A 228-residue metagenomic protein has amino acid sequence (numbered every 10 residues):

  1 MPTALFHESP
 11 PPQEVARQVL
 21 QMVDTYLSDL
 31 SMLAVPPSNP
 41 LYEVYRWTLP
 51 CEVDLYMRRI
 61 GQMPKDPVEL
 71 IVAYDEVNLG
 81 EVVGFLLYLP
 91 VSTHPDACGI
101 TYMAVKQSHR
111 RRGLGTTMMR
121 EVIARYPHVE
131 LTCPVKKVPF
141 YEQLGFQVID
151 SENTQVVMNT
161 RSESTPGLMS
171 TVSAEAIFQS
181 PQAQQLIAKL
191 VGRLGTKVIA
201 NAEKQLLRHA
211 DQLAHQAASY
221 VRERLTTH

Functional and structural regions predicted by a protein language model:
M1-P36, T132-H228: Terminal substrate-recognition subdomain of acyl/acetyltransferases
L33-A97, Y102-M103: A conserved beta-strand-loop-helix scaffold within acyl/acetyltransferase catalytic domains
D66-P67, A124-Y126: Short, well-ordered loop/turn elements at secondary-structure boundaries
E76-V77, S108, R161-S164: Short loop segments at secondary-structure junctions
L86-L87, T116-E121, F140-Q143: Hydrophobic, well-ordered beta-alpha structural blocks that scaffold small-molecule cofactor pockets
I100, V129-C133: Conserved hydrophobic beta-strand within the GNAT/NAT acetyltransferase core sheet that lines the active-site cleft
M103, S108, P134-K136: Beta-hairpin (beta-strand-turn-beta-strand) motif
V105, R110-A124: Conserved acetyl-CoA-binding loop-helix of GNAT-fold acetyltransferases
